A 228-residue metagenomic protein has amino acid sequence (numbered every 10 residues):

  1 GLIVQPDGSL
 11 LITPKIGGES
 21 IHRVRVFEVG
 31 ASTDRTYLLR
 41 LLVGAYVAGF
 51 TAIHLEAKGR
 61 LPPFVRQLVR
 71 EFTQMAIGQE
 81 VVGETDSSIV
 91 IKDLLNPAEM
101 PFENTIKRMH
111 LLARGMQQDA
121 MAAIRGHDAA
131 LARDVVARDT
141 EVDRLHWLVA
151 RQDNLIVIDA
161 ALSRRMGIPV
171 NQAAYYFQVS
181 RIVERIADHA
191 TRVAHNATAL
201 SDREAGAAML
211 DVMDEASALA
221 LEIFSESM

Functional and structural regions predicted by a protein language model:
G1-M228: Cytosolic, long alpha-helical scaffolding segments
